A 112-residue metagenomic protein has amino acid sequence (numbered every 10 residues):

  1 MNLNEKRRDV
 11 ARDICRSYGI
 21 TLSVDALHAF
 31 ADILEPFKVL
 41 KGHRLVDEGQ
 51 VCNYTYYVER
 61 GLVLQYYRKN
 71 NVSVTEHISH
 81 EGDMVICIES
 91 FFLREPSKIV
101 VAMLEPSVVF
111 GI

Functional and structural regions predicted by a protein language model:
M1-I112: Cytosolic regulatory regions built on CNB/CRP/Popeye-like sensor folds
